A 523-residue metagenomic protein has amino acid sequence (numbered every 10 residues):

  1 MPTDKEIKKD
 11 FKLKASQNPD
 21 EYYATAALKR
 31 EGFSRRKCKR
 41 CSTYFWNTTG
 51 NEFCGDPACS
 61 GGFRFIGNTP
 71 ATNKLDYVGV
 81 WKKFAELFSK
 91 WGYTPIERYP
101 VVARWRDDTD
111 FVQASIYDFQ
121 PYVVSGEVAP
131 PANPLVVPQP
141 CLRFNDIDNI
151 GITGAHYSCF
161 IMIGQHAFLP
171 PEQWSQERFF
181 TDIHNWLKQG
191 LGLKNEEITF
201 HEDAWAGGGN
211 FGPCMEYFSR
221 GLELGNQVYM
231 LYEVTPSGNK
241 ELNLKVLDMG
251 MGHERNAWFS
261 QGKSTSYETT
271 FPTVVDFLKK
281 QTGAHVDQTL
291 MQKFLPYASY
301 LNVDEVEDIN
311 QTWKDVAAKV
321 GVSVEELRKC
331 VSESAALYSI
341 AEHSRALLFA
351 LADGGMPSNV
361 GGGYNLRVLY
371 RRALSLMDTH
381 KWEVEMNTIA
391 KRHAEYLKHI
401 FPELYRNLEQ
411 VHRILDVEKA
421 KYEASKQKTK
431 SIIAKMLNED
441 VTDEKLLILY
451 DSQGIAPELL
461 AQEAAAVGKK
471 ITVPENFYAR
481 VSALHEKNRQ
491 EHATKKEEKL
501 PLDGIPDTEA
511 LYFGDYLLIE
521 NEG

Functional and structural regions predicted by a protein language model:
P2-K12: N-terminal alpha-helical interaction blocks
F11-Y22, K29-R30, S34-R35, S42 (+1 more regions): A glycine- and charged-residue-rich anion-binding loop/surface
T48-G62: Cysteine-rich micro-motifs
